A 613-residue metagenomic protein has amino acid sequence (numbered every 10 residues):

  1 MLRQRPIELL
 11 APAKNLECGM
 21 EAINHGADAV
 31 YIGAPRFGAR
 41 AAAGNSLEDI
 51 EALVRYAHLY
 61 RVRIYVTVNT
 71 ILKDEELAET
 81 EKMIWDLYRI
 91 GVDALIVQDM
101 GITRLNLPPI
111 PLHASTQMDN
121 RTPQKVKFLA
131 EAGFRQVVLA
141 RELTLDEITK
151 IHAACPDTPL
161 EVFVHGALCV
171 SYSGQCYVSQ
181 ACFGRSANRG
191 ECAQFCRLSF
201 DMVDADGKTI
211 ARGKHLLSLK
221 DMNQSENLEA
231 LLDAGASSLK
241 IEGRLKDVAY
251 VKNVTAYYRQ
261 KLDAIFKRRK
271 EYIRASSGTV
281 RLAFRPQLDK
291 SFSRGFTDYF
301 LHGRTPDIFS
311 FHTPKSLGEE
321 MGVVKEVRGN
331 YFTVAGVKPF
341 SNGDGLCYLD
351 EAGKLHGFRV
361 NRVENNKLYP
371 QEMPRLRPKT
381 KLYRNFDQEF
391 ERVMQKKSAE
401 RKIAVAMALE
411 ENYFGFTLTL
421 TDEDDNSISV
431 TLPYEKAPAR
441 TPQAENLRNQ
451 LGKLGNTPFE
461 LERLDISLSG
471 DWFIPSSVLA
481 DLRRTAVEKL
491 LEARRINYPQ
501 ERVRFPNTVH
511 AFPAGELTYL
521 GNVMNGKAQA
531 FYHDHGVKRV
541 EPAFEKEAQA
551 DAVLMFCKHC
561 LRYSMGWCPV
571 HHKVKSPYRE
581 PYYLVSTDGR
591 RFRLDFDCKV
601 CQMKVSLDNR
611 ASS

Functional and structural regions predicted by a protein language model:
M1-H25, A29-A39, L53-V54, Y60-Y88 (+3 more regions): Surface-exposed amphipathic alpha-helical tracts and adjacent flexible/coil segments at the periphery of soluble enzymes
A42-E51: Aromatic- and glycine-enriched glycan-recognition loops and surfaces that form the carbohydrate-binding subsites
D93: Short, conserved active-site loop motifs that form the nucleotide-linked donor/cofactor pocket
G101-P108: Short active-site loop/helix that positions an aromatic residue
S115-T116, N120: Ser/Thr-centric signal marking residues that sit in or immediately flank functional binding/regulatory motifs
R121-K125: Short, glycine/polar-rich helix-capping loops at beta-to-alpha or helix-loop-helix junctions that flank or form
